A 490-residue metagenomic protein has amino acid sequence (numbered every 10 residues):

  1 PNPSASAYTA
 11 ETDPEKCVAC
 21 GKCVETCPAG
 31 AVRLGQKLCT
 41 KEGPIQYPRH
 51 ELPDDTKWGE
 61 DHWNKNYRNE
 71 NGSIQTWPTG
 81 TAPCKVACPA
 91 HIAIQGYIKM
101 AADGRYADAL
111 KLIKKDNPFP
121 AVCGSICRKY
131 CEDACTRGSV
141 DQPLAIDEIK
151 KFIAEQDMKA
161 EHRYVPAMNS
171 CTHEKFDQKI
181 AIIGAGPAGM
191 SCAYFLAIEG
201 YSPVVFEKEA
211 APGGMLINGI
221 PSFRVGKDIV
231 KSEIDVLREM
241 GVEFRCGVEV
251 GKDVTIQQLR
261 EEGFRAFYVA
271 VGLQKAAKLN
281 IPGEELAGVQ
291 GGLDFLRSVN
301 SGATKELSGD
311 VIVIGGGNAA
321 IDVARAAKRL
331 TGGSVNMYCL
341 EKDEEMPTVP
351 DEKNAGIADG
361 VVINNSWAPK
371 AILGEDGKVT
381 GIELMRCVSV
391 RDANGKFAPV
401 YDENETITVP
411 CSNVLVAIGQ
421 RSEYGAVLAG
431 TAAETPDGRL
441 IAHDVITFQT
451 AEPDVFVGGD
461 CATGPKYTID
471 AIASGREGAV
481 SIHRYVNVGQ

Functional and structural regions predicted by a protein language model:
P1-F176, K227, V269-L286, V361 (+11 more regions): Ferredoxin-type iron-sulfur electron-transfer modules and their immediate structural context
Y8, M158-P166, G247-V250, G291-S298 (+2 more regions): Short gly/ser/thr-rich secondary-structure transition/capping motifs
G138-I146, I220-S232, C246, V250-Q257 (+2 more regions): Short beta-strand to alpha-helix junction loop
I182-F206, C246-I256, K275-A277, D294-P350 (+4 more regions): Rossmann-like dinucleotide/flavin-binding elements
V204, E243-G247, Q290, V362-N364 (+2 more regions): General small-molecule cofactor/ligand-binding pocket signal
V205, E209-M240, F244, V299 (+2 more regions): Rossmann-like dinucleotide-binding cores of NAD(P)H-dependent redox enzymes
C246-E262, S366-K378, C387-V390: A conserved short coil-to-beta-strand element within the FAD-binding core of flavoproteins
